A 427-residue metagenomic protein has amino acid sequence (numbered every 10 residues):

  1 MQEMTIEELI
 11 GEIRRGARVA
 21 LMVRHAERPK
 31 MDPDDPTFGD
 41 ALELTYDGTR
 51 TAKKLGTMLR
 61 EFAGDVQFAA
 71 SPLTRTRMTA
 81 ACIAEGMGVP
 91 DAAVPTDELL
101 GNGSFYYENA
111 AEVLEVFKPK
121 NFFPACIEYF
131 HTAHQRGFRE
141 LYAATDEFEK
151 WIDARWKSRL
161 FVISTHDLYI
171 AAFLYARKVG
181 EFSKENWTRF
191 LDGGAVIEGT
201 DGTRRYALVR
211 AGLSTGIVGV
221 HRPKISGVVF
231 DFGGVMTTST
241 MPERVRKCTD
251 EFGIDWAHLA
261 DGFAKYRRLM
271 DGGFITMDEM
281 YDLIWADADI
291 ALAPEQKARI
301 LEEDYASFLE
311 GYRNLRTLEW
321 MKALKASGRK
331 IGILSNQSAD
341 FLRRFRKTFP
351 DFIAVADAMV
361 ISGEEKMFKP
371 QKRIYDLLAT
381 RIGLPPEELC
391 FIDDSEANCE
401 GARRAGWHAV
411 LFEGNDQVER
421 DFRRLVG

Functional and structural regions predicted by a protein language model:
M1-G16, G101-E112, W156-R159, A171-K224: Acidic, low-complexity terminal tails and accessory targeting/binding regions of phosphate-metabolizing enzymes
M1-V94, F130-H134, K184-G199, R205-L208: Active-site-proximal alpha-helix that buttresses catalytic centers in soluble enzyme cores
P29-P33, F38, L42-E43, C82-F148 (+1 more regions): Phosphate-handling substructures
E85-M87, T317-G332, N336-G363: Substrate-recognition/cap helix-loop segment adjacent to the acidic, metal-dependent catalytic center of Asp-based
R222-G262: Active-site neighborhood of HAD-like aspartate-dependent phosphohydrolases
L269-L301: A metal-dependent, Asp-based hydrolase signature
P294, R299-I331, K372: Short, acidic loop-to-helix structural element flanking the phosphoryl-transfer center in phosphate-processing enzymes
F368-E396: Conserved Lys-Pro-Asp/Glu-containing loop-to-beta segment of HAD-superfamily phosphomonoesterases, centered on
